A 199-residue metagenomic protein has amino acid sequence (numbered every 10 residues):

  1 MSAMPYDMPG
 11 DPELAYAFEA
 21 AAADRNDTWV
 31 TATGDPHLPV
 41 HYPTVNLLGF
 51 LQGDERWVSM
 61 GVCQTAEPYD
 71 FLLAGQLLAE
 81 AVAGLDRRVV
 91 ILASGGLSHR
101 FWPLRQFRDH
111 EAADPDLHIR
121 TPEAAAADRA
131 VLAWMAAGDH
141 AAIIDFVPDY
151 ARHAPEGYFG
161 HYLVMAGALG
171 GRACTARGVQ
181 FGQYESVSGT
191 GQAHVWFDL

Functional and structural regions predicted by a protein language model:
M1-L73, L104-L199: Flexible, D/E/H-enriched segments
A17, A74-L78, S94: Short, hydrophobic/aromatic alpha-helical segments in well-folded domains
T28-T31, L85-V89: Short, structured loop/turn "capping" segments at alpha-beta junctions
M60, R87-L97: Beta-strand elements within well-structured catalytic alpha/beta cores of enzymes that handle phosphate/sulfate esters
P68-G84: Long, well-ordered alpha-helical scaffolding segments within enzyme catalytic domains, especially pronounced
E80-R87, P103-Q106, A136: Short helix-capping and hinge/turn segments at secondary-structure transitions, especially at repeat and domain
S98-W102: Short, solvent-exposed beta-strand-terminating loops
